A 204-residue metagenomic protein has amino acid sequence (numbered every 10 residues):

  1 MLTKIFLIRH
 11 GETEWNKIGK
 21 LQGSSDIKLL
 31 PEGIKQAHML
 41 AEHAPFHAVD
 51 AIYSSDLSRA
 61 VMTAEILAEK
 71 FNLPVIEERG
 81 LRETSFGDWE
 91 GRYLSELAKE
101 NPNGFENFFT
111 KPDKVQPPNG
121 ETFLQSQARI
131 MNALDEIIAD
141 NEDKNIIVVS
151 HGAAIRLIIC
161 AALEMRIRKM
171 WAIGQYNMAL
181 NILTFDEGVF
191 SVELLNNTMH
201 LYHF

Functional and structural regions predicted by a protein language model:
L2, V61, N132-S191: Active-site-adjacent alpha-helix immediately C-terminal to a catalytic or transition-state-stabilizing loop
F6, E12-T63, L67, P117-M131: Loop-to-helix element that buttresses phosphate recognition and phosphoryl-transfer chemistry
F6, I76-E78, E193: General small-molecule cofactor/ligand-binding pocket signal
G11, G152, T198: Active-site metal-binding loops of divalent metal-dependent hydrolases
K17-K20, N103-P117: Short, basic/glycine-rich phosphate-binding loops at helix/coil junctions that contact nucleotide phosphates
A41-F105: Phosphate-coordination/substrate-recognition cap region in phosphate-metabolizing enzymes
E193-F204: Acidic, His/Gly-rich catalytic cores of divalent-metal-dependent hydrolytic chemistry
